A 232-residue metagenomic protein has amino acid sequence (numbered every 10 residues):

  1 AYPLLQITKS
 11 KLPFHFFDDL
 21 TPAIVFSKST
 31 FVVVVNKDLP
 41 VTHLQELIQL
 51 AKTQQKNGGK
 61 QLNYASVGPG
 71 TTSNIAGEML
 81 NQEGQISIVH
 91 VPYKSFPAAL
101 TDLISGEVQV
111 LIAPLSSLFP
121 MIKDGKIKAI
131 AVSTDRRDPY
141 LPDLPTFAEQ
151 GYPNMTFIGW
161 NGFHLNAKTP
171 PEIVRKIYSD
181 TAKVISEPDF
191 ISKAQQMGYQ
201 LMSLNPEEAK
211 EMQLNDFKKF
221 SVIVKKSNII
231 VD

Functional and structural regions predicted by a protein language model:
P3, I7-A98, F147, W160-K193: Hinge/capping helix and adjacent helix->loop/strand transition within the periplasmic-binding protein
S10-F17, R136-N154: Small-residue (glycine/proline)-centered packing/hinge motifs flanked by hydrophobic/aromatic residues
T21, K126-R137: Conserved helix-loop-beta element of the AMP-binding
V25, I112-P114, V132, F157 (+1 more regions): Short beta-strand and adjacent tight-turn residues that come in two discontinuous sequence segments and form the edges
E78-E83, P97-E107, L111, S116-D124 (+1 more regions): Short helices/loops that flank or line small-molecule/ion binding pockets
E83-G84, K123, P171-D232: An extracytoplasmic/periplasmic, membrane-proximal ligand-sensing/linker region
Q109-A113, K128-A131, F220-V222: Paired acidic/hydrophobic, glycine-rich loop segments that form the ligand-binding mouth/hinge of periplasmic-binding
